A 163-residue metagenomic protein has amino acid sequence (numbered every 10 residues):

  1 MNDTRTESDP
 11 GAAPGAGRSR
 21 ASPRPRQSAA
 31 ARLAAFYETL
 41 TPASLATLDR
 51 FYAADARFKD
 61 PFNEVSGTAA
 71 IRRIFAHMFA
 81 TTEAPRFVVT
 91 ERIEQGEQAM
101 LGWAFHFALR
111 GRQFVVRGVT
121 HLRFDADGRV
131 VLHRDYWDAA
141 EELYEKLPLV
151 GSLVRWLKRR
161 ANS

Functional and structural regions predicted by a protein language model:
M1-A46, R50, R160-S163: Short, low-complexity N-terminal intrinsically disordered segments enriched in polar/charged residues
N2-R18, F79-R86, T90-S163: A beta-strand edge to alpha-helix "cap/lid" segment located at domain peripheries
S28, R32, A70, F114: Soluble or luminal CAZymes and related metallo-dependent hydrolases
A31, A35-E38, R50, R73-H77 (+3 more regions): Charged/polar, solvent-exposed surface patches and flexible loops
A31-R32, F62, L122: Short, contiguous strand/loop micro-motifs
L33, Y52, F75, W103-F105 (+1 more regions): Hydrophobic alpha-helical core bundles mediating ligand binding, dimerization, or RNAP-core interactions
L45-Q98: A solvent-exposed, acidic/Ser-Thr-rich amphipathic alpha-helical stretch
